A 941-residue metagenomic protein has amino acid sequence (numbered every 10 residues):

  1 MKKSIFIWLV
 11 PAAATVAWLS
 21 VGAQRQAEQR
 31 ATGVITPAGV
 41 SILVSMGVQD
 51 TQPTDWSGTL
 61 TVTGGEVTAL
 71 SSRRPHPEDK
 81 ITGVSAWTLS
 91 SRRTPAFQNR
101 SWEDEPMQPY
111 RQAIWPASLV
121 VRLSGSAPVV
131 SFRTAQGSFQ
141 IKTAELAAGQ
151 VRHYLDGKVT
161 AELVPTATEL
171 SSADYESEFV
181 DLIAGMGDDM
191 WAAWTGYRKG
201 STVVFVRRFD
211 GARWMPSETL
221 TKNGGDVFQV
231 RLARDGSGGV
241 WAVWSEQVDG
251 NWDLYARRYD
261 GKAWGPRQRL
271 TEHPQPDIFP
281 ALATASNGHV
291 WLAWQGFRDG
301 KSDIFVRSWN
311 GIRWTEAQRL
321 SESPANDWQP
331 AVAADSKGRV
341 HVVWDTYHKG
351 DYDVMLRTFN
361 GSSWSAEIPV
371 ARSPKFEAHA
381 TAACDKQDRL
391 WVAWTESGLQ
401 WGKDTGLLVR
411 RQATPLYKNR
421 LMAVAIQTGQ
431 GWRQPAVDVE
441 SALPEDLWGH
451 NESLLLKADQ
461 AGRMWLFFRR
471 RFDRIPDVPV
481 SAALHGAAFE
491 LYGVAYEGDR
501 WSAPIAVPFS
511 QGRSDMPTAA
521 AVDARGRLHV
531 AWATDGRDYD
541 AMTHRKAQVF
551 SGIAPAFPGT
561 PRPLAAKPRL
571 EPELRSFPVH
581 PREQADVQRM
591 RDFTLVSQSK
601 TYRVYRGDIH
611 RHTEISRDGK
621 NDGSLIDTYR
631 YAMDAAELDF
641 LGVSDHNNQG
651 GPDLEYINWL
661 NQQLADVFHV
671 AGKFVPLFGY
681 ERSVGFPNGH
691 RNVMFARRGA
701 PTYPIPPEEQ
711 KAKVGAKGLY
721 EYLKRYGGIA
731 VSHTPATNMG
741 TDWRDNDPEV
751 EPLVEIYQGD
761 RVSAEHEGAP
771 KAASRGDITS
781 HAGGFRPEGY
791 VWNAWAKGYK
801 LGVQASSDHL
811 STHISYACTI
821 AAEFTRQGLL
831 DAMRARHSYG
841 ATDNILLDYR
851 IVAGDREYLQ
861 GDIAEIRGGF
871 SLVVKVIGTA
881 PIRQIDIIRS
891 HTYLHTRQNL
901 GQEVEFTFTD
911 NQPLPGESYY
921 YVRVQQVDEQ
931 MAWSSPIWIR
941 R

Functional and structural regions predicted by a protein language model:
V16-A31: Bacterial Sec-dependent signal peptides at the C-terminal "C-region" and cleavage site
R30, V34-T36, R73-S118, S138-R582 (+1 more regions): Extracellular, repeat-based ectodomains that mediate carbohydrate processing or recognition
G33-T54: Short beta-strand elements of extracellular/lumenal beta-sandwich folds
S45-Q49, T195, V873-I877: Short edge beta-strand/loop segments characteristic of extracellular beta-sandwich folds
T54-G58, P128, T202, R883-I885: Short beta-strand/loop motifs in extracellular/secreted proteins, especially within beta-sandwich accessory domains
W56-V67, R74-P77: Short acidic, flexible loop segments centered on an aromatic residue
G125-V129, S237, N287, R525 (+2 more regions): Extracellular Ig-like/FN3 beta-sandwich strand-entry sites
P504-A506, H529-W532, H544-R941: Extended, charged catalytic domains and RNA/DNA-binding interfaces, predominantly in divalent-metal-using enzymes
